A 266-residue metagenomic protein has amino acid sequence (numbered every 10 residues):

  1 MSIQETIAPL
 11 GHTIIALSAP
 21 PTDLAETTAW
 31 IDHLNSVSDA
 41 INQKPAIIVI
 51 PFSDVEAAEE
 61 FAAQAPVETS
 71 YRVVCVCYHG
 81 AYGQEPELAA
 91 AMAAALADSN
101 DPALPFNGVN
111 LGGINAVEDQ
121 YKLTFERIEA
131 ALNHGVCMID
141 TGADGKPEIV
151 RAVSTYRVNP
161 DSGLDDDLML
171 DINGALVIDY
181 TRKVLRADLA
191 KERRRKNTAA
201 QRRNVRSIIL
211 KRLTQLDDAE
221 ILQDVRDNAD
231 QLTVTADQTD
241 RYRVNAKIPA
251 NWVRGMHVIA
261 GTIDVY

Functional and structural regions predicted by a protein language model:
M1-A116: A glycine-rich, acidic short-motif signal
D101-A103, N107-Y266: Structured, hydrophobic secondary-structure cores that serve as assembly/anchoring elements
